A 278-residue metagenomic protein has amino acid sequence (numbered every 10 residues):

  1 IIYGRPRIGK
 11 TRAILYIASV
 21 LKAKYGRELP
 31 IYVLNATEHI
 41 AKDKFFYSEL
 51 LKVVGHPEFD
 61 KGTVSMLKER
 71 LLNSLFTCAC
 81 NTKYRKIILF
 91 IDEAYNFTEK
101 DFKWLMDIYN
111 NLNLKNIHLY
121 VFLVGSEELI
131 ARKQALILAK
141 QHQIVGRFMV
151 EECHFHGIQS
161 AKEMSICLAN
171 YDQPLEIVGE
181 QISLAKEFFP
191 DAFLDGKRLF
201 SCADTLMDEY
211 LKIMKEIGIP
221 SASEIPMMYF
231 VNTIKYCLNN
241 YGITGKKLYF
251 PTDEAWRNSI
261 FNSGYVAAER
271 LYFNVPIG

Functional and structural regions predicted by a protein language model:
I1-S19: Walker A/P-loop nucleotide-binding motif
I8-G9, H39-I40, A94-E99, E128-A131: Short acidic, S/G/P-rich loop/turn micro-motifs used as interaction or catalytic elements
T11-L15, D43, K100-K103, R132-L136: A short acidic (Asp/Glu
A13, V20-A23, E28, Q143-R147 (+2 more regions): C-terminal alpha-helical "lid" subdomain
A13-V54: Conserved P-loop
I17-Y25, L50, V54, L75-A79 (+3 more regions): Hydrophobic, Leu/Ile/Phe/Ala-enriched alpha-helical segments that form helix-helix packing faces
P30-I40, I87, D107, N111-T205: The catalytic "switch" region of P-loop NTPases
A41-D92, N96-W104, L112-I117, L184-M207 (+2 more regions): Mid-core helix/loop region of P-loop NTP-binding domains shared across ATPases and GTPases
